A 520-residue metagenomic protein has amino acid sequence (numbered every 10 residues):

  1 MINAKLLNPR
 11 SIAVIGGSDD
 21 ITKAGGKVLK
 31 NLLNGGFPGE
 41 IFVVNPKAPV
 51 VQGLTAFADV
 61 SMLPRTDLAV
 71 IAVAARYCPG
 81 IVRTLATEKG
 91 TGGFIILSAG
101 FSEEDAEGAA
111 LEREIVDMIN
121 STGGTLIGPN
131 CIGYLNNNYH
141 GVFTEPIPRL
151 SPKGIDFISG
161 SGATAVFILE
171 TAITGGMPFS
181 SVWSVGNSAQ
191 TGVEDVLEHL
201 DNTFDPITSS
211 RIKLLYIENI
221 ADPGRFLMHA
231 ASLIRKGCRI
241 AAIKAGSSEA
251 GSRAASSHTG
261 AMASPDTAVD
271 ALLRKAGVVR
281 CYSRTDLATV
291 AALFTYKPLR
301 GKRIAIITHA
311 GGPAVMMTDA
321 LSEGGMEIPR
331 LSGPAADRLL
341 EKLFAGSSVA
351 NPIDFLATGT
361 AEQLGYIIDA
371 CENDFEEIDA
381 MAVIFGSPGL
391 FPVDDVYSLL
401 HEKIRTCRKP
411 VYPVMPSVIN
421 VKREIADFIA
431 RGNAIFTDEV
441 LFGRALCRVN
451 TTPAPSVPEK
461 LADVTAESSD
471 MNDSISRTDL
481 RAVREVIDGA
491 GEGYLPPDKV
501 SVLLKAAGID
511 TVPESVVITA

Functional and structural regions predicted by a protein language model:
M1-A520: Catalytic-core regions of core metabolic enzymes, especially those transforming organic acids/acyl-group intermediates
